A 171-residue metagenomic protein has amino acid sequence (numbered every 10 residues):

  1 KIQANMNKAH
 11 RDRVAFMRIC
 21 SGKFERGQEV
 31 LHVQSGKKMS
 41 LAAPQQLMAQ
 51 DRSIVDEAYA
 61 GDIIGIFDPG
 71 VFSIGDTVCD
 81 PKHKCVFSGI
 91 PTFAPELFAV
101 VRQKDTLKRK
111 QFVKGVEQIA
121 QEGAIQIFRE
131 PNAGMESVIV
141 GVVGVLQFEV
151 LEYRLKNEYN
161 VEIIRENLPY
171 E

Functional and structural regions predicted by a protein language model:
K1-E171: Structural and coupling elements of P-loop NTPases
